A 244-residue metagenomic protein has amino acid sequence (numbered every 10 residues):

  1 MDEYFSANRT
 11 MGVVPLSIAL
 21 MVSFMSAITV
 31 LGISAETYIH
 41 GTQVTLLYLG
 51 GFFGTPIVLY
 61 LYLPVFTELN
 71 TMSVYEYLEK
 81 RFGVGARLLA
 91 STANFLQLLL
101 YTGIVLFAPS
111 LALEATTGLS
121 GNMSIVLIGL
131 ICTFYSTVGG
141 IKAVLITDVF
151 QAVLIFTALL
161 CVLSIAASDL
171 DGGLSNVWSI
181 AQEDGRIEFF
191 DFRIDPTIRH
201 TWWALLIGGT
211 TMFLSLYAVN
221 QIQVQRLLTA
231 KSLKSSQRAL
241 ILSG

Functional and structural regions predicted by a protein language model:
M1-F5: Hydrophobic alpha-helical membrane-insertion signals
S6-M11, P15, G32-L46, E79 (+1 more regions): Loop-to-helix junctions at membrane interfaces in multi-pass transport proteins
N8, M21, T92-L96, T147 (+1 more regions): Hydrophobic alpha-helical segments of secondary membrane carriers
M21, T45-T137, G208-L216: Helix-loop-helix module between adjacent transmembrane segments
M21-A27: The first (N-terminal) embedded transmembrane alpha-helix
S34, V105, P109-A112, T116 (+2 more regions): Transmembrane helix-loop junctions and nearby membrane-interface residues
N70, V149-F150, F156-T157: Membrane-embedded transport cores of multi-pass solute transporters
